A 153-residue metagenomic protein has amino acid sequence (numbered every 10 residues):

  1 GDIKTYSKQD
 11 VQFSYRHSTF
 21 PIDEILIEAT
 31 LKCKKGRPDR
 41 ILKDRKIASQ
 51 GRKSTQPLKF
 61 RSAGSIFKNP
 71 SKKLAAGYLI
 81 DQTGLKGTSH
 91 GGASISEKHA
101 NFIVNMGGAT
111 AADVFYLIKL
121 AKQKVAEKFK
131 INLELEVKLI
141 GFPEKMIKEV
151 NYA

Functional and structural regions predicted by a protein language model:
I3-Y116, K124, K128, N132-A153: Phosphate/pyrophosphate- and phosphate-bearing ligand-binding catalytic cores of soluble enzymes
